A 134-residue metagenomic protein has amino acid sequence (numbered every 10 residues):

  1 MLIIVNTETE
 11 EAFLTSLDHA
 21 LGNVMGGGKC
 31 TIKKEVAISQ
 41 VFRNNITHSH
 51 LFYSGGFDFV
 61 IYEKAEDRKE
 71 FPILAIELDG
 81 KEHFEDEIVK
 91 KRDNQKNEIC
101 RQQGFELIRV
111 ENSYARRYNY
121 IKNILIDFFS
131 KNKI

Functional and structural regions predicted by a protein language model:
M1-I134: Nucleic-acid endo/exonuclease domains
